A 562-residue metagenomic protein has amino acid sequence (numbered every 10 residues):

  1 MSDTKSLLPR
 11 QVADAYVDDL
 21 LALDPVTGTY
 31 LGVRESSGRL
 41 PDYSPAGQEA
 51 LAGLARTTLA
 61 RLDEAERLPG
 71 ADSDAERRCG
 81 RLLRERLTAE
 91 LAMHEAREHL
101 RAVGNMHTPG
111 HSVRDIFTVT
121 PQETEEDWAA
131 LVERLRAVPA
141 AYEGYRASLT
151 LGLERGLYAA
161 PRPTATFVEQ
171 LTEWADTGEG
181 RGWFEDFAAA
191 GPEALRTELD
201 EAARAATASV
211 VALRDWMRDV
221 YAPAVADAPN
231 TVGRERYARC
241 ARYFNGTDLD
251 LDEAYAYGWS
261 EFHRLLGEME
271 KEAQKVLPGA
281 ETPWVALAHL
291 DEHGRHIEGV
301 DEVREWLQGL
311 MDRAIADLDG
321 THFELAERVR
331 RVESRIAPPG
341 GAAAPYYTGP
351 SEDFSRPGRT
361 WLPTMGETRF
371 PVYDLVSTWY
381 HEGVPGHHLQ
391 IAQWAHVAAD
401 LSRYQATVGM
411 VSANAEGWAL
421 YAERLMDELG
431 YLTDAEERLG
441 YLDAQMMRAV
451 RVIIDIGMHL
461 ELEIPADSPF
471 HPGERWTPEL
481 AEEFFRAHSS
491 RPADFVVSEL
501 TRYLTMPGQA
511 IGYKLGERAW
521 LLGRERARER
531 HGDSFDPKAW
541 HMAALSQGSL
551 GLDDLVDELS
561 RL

Functional and structural regions predicted by a protein language model:
M1-L562: N-terminal maturation segment of proteins
